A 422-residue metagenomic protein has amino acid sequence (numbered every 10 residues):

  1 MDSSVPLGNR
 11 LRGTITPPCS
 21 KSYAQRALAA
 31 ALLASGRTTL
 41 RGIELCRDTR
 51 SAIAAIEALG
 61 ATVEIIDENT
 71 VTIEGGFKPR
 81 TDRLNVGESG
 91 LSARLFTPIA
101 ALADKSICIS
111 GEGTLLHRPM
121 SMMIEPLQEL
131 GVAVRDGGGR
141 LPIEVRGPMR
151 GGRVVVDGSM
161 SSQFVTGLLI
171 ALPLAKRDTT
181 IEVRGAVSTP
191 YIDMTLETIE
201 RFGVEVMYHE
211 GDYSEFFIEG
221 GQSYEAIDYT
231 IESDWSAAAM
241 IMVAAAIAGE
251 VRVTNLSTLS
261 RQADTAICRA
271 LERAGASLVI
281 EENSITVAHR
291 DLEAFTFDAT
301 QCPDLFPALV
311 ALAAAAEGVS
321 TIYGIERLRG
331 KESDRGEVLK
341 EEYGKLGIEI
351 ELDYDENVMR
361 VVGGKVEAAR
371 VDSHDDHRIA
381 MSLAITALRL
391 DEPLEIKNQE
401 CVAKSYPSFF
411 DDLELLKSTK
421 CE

Functional and structural regions predicted by a protein language model:
M1-E422: Short, structured segments at the rim of ligand-binding sites
